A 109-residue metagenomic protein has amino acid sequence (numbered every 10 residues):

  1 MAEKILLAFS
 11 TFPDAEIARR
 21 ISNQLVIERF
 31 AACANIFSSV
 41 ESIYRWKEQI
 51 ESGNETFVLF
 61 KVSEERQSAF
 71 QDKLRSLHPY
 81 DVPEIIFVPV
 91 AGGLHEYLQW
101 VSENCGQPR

Functional and structural regions predicted by a protein language model:
M1-R109: Positively charged, small/polar-rich N-terminal and surface patches that mediate targeting and assembly and bind
